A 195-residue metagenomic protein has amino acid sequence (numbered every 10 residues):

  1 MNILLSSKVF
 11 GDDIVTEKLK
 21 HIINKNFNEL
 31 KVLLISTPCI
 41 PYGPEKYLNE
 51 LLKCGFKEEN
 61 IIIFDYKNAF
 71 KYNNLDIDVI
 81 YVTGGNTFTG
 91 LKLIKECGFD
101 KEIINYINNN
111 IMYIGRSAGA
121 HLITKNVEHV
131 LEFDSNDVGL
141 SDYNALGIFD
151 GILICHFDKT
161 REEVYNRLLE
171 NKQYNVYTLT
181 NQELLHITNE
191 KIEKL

Functional and structural regions predicted by a protein language model:
M1-V79, T83: N-terminal beta1-alpha1 cap of cysteine-dependent amidohydrolase-like domains
K8-D12, E58-I63, G90-L93, E132 (+1 more regions): Short, flexible loop segments at the rims of nucleotide/cofactor-binding pockets, characterized by
V82-T83, L91-I114, G119-L195: Active-site-adjacent pocket-lining segments in enzyme domains
T87: Conserved Motif II region of HX4D acyltransferases
